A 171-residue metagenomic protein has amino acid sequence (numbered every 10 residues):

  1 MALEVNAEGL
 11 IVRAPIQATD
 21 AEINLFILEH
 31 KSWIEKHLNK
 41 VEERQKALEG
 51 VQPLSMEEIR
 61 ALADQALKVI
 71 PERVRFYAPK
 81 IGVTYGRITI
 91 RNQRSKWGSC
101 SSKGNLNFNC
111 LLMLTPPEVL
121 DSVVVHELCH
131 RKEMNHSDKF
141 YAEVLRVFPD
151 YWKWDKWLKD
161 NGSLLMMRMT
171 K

Functional and structural regions predicted by a protein language model:
M1-S122, R131-K171: Active-site-proximal or metal-binding-adjacent scaffold patches in catalytic folds
E127: Walker B catalytic acidic pair
